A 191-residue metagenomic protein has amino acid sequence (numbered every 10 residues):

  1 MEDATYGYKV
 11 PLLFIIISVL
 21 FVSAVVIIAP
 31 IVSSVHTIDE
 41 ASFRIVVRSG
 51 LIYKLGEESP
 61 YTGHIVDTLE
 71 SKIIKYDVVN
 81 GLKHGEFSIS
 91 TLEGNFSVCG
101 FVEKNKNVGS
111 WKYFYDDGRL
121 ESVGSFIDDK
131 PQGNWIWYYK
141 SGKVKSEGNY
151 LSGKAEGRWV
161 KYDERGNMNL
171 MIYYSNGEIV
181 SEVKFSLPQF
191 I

Functional and structural regions predicted by a protein language model:
E2-Y115, R119-Y139, K143-L151, E156-K161 (+1 more regions): Periodic aromatic/glycine/histidine/acidic cluster detector with a strong bias toward beta-strand repeat architectures
